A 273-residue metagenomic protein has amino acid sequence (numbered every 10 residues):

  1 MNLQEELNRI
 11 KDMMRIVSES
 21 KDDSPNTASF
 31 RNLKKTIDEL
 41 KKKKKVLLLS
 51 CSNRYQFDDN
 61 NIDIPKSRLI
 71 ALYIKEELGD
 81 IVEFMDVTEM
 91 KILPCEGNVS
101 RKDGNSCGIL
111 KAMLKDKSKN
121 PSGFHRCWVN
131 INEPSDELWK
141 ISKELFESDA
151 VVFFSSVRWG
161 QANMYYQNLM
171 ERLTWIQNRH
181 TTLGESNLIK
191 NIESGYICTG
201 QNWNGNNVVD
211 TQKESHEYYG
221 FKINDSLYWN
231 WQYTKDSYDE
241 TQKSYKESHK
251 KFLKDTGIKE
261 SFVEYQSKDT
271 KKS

Functional and structural regions predicted by a protein language model:
M1-L33: Charge-dense, intrinsically disordered terminal/linker segments
D12-R15, E171, E214: Generic alpha-helical structural context detector
S20-S155, W159-N178, Q242-S273: N-terminal beta1-alpha1-beta2 submodule of the flavodoxin-like/Rossmannoid cofactor-binding fold
T36-E39, L48-S50, G195-I197, D225-S237: Ligand-binding pocket scaffold of soluble enzyme catalytic domains
Y55-D59, W203, D236: A generic structural signal for short coil/turn motifs at secondary-structure boundaries
F84-M90, I223-W231: Extracellular serine-dependent O-acyl
N98, Q201-W203, Y233: Short Gly/Pro-enriched loop/turn and capping motifs at secondary-structure junctions
N163-Y165, T182-Y228: Short, glycine-/small-residue-rich phosphate/pyrophosphate-handling segment
